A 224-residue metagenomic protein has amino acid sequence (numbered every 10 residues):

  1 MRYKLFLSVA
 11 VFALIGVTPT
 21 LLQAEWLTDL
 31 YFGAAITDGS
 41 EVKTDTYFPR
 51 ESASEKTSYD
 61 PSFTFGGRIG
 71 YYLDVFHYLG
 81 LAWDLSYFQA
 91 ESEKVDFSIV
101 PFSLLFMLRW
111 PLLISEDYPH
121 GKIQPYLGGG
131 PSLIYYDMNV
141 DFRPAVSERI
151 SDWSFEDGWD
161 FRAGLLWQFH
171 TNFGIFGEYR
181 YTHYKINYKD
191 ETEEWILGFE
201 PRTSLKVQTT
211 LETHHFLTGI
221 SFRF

Functional and structural regions predicted by a protein language model:
M1-W26: Cleavable N-terminal export/targeting peptides
Y3-L5, I69, W110, Y181: Hydrophobic alpha-helical segments, especially transmembrane helices and their immediate juxtamembrane helical caps
W26-F106, N172-G174, T182-I186, E194: Glycine- and aromatic-enriched membrane insertion/assembly motifs of diderm outer-membrane and organelle channel
A34-I36, R68-A145, W167, L211-F224: Gram-negative (and chloroplast) outer-membrane scaffold detector with strong preference for beta-barrel transmembrane
S40-K43, A53-E55, F88-A90, F161 (+1 more regions): Predominantly the C-terminal beta-signal and adjacent terminal strand-loop region of outer-membrane beta-barrel
F48, P144-V146, E194-E200: Short glycine/proline- and charge-enriched loop/turn segments that cap or connect secondary-structure elements
A53-T57, I69, S92-K94, S115-D117 (+3 more regions): Outer-membrane beta-barrel proteins
T57-T64, D96-V100, P119-G121, S151-G158 (+1 more regions): Short sequence motifs at beta-strands and strand-loop junctions characteristic of Gram-negative outer-membrane
